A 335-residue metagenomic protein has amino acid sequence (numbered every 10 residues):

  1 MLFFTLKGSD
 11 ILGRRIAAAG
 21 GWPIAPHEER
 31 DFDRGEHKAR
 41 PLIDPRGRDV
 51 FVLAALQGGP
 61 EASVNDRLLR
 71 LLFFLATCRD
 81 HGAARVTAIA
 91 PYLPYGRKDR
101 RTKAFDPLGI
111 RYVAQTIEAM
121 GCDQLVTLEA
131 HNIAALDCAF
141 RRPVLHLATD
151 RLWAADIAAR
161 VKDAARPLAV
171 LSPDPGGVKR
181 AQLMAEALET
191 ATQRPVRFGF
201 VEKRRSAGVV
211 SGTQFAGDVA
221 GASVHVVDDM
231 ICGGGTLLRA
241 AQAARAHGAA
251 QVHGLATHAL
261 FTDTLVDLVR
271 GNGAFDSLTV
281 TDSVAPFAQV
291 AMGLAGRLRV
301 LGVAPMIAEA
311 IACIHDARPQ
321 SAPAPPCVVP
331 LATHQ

Functional and structural regions predicted by a protein language model:
M1-Q335: PRPP-associated nucleotide enzymes
